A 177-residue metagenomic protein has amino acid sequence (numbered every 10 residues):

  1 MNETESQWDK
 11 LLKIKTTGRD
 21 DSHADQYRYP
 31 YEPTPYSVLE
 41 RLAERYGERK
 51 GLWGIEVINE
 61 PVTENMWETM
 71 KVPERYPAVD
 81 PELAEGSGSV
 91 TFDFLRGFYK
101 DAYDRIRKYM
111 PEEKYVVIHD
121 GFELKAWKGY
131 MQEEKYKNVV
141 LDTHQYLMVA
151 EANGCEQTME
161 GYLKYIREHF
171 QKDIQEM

Functional and structural regions predicted by a protein language model:
M1-E113, D120-A126: Active-site mouth of glycoside hydrolases
G86-V90, K108, E113-V116, D120 (+1 more regions): Substrate-binding clefts and catalytic carboxylate motifs of secreted carbohydrate-active enzymes
